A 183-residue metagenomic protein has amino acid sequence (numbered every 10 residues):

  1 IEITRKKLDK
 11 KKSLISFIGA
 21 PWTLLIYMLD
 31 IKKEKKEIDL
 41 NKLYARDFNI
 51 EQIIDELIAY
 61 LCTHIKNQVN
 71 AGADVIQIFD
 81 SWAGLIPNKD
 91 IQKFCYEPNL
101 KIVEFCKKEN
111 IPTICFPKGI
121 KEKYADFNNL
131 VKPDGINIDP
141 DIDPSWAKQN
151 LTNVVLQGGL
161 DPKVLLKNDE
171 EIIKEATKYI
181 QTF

Functional and structural regions predicted by a protein language model:
E2-F183: Active-site loop segments of alpha/beta catalytic cores
